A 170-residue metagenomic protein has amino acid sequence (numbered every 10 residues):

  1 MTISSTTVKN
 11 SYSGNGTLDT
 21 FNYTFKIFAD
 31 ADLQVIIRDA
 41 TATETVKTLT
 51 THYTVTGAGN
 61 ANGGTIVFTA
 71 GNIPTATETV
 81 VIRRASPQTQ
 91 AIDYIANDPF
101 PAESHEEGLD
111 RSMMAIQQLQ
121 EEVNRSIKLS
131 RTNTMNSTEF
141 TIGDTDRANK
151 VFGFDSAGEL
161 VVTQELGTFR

Functional and structural regions predicted by a protein language model:
M1-D110, Q118, E122, S126 (+2 more regions): N-terminal assembly/attachment segments of tailed bacteriophage virion structural proteins
L129-R131: Function-dense linear segments that define catalytic or interfacial modules in macromolecule-processing proteins
